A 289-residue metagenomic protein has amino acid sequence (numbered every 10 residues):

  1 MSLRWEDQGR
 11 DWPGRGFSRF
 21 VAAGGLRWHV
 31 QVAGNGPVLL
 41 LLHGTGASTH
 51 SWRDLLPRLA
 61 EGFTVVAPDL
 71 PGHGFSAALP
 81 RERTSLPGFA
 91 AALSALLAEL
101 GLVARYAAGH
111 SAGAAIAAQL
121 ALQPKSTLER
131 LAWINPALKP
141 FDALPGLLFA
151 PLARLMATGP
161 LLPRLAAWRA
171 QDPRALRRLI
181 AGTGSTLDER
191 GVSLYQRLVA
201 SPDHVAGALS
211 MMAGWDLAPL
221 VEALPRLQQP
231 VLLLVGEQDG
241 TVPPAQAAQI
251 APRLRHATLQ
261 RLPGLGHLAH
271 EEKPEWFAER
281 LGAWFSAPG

Functional and structural regions predicted by a protein language model:
M1-V38, A60-F63, G101-V103, L138 (+1 more regions): Alpha/beta-hydrolase fold catalytic core
L26-F75: Conserved HGGG/HGGXW glycine-rich cap/lid loop of the alpha/beta-hydrolase fold
W28, P140-L147, R164-P225: Conserved alpha/beta-hydrolase catalytic His-Asp/Glu region
G88-R105: Conserved acidic catalytic loop of the alpha/beta-hydrolase fold
L122, L128-L161: Flexible "cap/lid" loop of the alpha/beta hydrolase fold
L227, L233-V235: Short beta-strand/loop motif that positions the catalytic acidic residue of the alpha/beta-hydrolase fold
E237-V242: Acidic catalytic loop of the alpha/beta-hydrolase fold
A257-G289: Catalytic active-site module of serine/aspartate enzymes centered on a nucleophile-bearing elbow/loop
